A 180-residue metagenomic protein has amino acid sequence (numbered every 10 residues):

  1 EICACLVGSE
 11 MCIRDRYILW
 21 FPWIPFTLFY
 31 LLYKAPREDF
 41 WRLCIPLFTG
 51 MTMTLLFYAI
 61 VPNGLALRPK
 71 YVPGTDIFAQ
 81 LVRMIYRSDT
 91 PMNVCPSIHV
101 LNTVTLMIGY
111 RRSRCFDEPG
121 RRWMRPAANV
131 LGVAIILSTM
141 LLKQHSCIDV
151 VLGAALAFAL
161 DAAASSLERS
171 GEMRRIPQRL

Functional and structural regions predicted by a protein language model:
E1-G8, C12-D15: Single conserved hydrophobic/aromatic residue that forms the stacking wall/gate of nucleotide- or nucleobase-binding
R14-L28, I45-F48, T52, N102: Hydrophobic alpha-helical transmembrane segments
W23-L28, T105-G109, V130-S138: Hydrophobic, membrane-inserted alpha-helices
Y33-P119, G171-L180: Membrane-interface loops
M51-A59, V130-M140: Aromatic-anchored segments of alpha-helical transmembrane domains
R68-V72, P91-V94, A134-L160: Interfacial helix-loop-helix junctions of multi-pass membrane proteins
P119-V133: Short hydrophobic alpha-helices at membrane interfaces in multi-pass membrane enzymes
L152-L180: C-terminal membrane module of polytopic membrane proteins
